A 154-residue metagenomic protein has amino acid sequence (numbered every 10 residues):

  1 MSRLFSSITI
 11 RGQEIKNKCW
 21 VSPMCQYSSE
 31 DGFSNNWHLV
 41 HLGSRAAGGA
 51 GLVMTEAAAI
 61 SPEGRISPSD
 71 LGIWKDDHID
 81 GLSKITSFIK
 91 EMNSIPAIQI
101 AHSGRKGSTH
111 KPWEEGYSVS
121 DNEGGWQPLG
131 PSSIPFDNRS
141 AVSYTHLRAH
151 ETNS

Functional and structural regions predicted by a protein language model:
M1-F5, G116-Y117, A149: Short amphipathic alpha-helical surface micro-motifs
M1-S103: N-terminal capping/small domains of soluble enzymes
P23, S143-Y144: Proline-rich low-complexity regions
A46, A50-T55, K84-S143: Glycine-rich, aromatic-flanked loop segments that form ligand/cofactor-binding clefts across common enzyme folds
A59, T109, N153-S154: Intrinsically disordered, low-complexity segments enriched in glycine/proline and serine/threonine
H146-S154: Single conserved hydrophobic/aromatic residue that forms the stacking wall/gate of nucleotide- or nucleobase-binding
